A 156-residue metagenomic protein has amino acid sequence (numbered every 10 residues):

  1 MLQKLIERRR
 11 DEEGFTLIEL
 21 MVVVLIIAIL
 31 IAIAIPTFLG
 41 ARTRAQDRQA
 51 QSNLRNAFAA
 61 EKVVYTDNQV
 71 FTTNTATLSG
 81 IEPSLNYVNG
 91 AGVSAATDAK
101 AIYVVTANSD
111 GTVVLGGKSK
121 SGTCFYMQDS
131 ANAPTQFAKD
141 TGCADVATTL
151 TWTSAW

Functional and structural regions predicted by a protein language model:
M1-F15: N-terminal leader/signal peptides at the extreme start of proteins
E7, G40, A76: Phosphate-coordinating loops and pocket residues in cytosolic domains that bind phosphorylated ligands
D11-F38: N-terminal single-pass transmembrane signal-anchor helix
G14-T16, D47, Q51-N56, V63: Extracytoplasmic/periplasmic mature domains of Sec-exported, cell-envelope-associated bacterial proteins
A34, A41, E61: Conserved alpha-helical elements of the SDR catalytic core
T37-L54, N68-Q69: Aliphatic-rich helix starts adjacent to a transmembrane/signal segment
A59-W156: Periplasmic/extracellular, small/polar-rich flexible segments of pilin-like filament-forming proteins
